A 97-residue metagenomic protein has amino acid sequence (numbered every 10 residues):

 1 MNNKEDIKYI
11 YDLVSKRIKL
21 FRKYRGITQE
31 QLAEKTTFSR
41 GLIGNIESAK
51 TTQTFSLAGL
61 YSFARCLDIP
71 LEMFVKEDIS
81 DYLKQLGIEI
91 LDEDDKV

Functional and structural regions predicted by a protein language model:
M1-Y24: A short, Lys/Arg-rich alpha-helix, primarily the initiator
N3-K4, V75-V97: Short, charged recognition helix plus adjacent turn of helix-turn-helix-like nucleic-acid-binding domains
K16, G26-I27, F55-A58: Residue-level signal for the short linker/turn that defines the boundary of a DNA-recognition helix
K19, E30, Y61: Residues within the helices of the helix-turn-helix
R22, A33, A64: The alpha-helix within a helix-turn-helix
G26-I46: Short alpha-helical DNA-recognition segment
K50-R65: Short, basic-rich loop-to-helix N-cap that marks the start of a DNA-contacting helix
